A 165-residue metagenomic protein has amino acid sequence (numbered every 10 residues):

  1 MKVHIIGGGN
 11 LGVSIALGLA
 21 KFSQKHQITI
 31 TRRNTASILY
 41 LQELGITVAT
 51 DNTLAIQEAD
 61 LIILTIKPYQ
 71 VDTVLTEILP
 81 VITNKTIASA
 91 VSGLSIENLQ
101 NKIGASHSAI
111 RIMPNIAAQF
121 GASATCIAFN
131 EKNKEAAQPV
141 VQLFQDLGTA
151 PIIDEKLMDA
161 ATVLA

Functional and structural regions predicted by a protein language model:
M1, H26, I46, K85-T86 (+2 more regions): A structural micro-motif
M1-T50, L54, A122: NAD(P)+-binding Rossmann beta1-loop-alpha1 motif at the extreme N-terminus of oxidoreductases
N10, T35-A36, Y69-Q70, L94 (+2 more regions): Short alpha-helical
I15, T35, N52-Q57, L61-A124: Rossmann-like NAD(P)(H) cofactor-binding subdomain of soluble oxidoreductases
A20, I38-Q42, L79, Q100 (+2 more regions): Class I S-adenosyl-L-methionine
N98-S108, A124-A161: Internal alpha-helical scaffold of NAD(P)-dependent oxidoreductase catalytic cores
I116-A118, T162-A165: Short, charge-patterned binding micro-sites
